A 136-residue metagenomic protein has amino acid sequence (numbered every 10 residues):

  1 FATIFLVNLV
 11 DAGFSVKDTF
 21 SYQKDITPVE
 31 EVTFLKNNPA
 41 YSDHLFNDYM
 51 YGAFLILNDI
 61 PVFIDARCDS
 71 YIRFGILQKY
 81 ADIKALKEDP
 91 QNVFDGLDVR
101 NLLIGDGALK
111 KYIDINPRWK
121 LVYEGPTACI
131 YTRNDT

Functional and structural regions predicted by a protein language model:
F1-N37, M50-A53, C68, G75-I76 (+1 more regions): Membrane-proximal, lumen/periplasm-facing interface regions of secretory-pathway glyco- and lipid-modifying enzymes
E31-V32, N47, R100, G125: Generic hydrophobic/packing signal
N37-I76, V99-D106, Y131: Short periplasmic/luminal acceptor-recognition loop of GT-C membrane glycosyltransferases, typified by
I76-I130: Periplasmic/luminal catalytic loop of GT-C fold multi-pass membrane glycosyltransferases that transfer sugars from
